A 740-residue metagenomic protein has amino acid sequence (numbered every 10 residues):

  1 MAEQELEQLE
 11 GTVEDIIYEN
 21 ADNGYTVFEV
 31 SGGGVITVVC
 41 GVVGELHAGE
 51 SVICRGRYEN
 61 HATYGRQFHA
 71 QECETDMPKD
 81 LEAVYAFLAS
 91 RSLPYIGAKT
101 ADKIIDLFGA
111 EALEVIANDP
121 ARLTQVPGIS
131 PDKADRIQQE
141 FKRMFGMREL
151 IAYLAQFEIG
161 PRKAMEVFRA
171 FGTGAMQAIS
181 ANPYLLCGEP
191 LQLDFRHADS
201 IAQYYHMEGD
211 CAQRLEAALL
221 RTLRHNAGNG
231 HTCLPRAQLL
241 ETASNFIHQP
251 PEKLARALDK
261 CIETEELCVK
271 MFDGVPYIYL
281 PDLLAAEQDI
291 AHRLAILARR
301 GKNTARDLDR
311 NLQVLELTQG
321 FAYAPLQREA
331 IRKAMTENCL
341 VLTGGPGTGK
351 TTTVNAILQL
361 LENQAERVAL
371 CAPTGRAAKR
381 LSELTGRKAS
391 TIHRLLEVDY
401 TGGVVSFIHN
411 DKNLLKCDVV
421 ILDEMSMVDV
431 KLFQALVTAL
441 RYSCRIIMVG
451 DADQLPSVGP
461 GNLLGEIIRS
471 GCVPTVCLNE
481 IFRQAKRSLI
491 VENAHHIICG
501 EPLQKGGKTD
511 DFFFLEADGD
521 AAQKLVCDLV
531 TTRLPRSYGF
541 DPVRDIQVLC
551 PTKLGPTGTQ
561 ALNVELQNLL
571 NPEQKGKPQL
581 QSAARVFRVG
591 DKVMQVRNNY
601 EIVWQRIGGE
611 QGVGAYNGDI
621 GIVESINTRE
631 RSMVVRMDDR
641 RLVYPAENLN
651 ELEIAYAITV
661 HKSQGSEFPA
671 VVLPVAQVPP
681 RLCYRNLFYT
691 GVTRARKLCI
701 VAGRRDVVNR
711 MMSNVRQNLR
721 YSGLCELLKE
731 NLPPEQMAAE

Functional and structural regions predicted by a protein language model:
E5-N20, G56, I620-E624: Structural detector for short beta-strands of small beta-barrel domains
E19-E29, R629-V634: Short aromatic-glycine-enriched beta-strand elements
Y25-S31, I36-V39, H47-Y58, A62-P276 (+4 more regions): Accessory alpha-helical DNA-binding modules that contact the DNA backbone or grooves
N245, F272-V419, I468, C472-R483 (+1 more regions): ASCE P-loop NTPase motor cores of helicases and related translocases
V405-D418, D429, V437-C444, V543: Short basic/glycine-enriched coil/helix segment immediately N-terminal to the Walker B
E424, G450: Walker B catalytic acidic pair
A452-V613: Conserved helicase motor core of P-loop NTPases
I607, N617-E740: C-terminal accessory regions
